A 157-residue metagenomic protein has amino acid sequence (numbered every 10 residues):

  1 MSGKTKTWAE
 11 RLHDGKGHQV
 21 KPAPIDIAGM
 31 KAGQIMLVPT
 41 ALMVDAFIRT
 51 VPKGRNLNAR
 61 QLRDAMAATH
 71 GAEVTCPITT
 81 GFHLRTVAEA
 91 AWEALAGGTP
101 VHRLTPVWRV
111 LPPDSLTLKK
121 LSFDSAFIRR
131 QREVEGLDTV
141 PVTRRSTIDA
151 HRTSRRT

Functional and structural regions predicted by a protein language model:
M1-I27: Basic, low-complexity segments
G15-K16, A23-T157: Nucleic acid-binding interface residues in structured DNA/RNA-binding domains, emphasizing the DNA-engaging scaffolds
